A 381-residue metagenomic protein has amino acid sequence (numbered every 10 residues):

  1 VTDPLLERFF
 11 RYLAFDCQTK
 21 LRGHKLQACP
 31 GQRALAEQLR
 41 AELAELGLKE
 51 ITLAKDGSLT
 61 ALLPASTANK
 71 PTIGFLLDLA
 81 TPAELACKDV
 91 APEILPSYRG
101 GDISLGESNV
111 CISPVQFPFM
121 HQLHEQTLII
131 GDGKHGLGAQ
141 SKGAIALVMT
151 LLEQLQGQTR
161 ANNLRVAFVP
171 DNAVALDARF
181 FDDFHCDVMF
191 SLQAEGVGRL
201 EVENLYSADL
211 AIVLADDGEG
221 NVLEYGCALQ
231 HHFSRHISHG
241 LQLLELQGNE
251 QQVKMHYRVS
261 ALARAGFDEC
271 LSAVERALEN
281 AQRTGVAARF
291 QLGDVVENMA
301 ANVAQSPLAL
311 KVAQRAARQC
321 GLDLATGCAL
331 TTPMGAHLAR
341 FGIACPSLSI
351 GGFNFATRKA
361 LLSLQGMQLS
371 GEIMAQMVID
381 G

Functional and structural regions predicted by a protein language model:
D3-T127: Acidic/His- and Gly-rich active-site-bordering loop/insert found across diverse amide/peptide-bond hydrolases
P30, K134-A146, G220-E224, L361-Q368: Short, conserved micro-motifs enriched in small and acidic residues
G57-L59, P170-V174, V295-N298: Short, internal active-site loops enriched in acidic
G74-D78, A167-V169, M189-Q193, V213-A215 (+1 more regions): Short beta-strand segments
H121-D209, S238-Q247, R258-L262, D268: Acidic/histidine-rich catalytic neighborhood of metal-dependent amide-processing enzymes
G218-G381: Metal-dependent amide/peptide-bond hydrolase catalytic core, centered on the "pita-bread" metallohydrolase fold
